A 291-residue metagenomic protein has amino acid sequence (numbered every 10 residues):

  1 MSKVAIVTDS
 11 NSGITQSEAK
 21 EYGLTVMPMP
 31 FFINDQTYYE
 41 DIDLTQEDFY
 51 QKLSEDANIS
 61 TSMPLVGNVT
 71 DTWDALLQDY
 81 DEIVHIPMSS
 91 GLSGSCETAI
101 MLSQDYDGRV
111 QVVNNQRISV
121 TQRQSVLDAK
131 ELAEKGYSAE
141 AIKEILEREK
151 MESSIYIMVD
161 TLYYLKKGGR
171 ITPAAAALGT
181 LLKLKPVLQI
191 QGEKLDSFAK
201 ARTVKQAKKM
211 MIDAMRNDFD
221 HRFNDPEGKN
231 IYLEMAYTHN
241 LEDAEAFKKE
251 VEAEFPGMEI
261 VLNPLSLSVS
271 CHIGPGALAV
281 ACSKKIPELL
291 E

Functional and structural regions predicted by a protein language model:
K3, N11-T25, P30, E82 (+2 more regions): Mixed-charge interfacial surface used for oligomerization/domain docking and macromolecular partner engagement
V4-M63: N-terminal glycine-rich anion-binding loop in soluble enzyme alpha/beta folds
T8, P87, Y237: Short beta-strand/turn micro-motifs composed of small residues that flank or help shape donor/cofactor-binding pockets
T37-D105, V110: Class I S-adenosyl-L-methionine
